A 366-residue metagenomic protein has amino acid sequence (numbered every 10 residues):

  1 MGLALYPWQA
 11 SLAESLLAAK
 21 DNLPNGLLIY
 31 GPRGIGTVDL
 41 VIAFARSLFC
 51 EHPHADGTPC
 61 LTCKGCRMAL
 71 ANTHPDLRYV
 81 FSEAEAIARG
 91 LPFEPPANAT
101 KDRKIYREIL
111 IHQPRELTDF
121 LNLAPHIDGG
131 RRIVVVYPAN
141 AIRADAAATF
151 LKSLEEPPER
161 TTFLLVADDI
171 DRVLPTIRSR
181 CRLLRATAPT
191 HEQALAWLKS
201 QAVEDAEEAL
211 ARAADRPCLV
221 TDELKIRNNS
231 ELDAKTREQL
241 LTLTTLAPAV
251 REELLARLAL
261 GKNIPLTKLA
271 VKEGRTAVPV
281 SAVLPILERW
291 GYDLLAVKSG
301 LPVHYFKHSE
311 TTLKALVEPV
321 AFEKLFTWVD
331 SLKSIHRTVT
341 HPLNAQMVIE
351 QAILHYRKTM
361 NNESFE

Functional and structural regions predicted by a protein language model:
M1-D145: Clamp-loader machinery-focused feature within the broader ASCE/P-loop NTPase space
M1-S47, H54, N122, E159-T162 (+2 more regions): Charged, glycine-rich active-site and insertion segments that engage polyanionic ligands
A71, E156, V203: Arginine/glycine-rich "motif VI" loop of SF2 helicases in the C-terminal RecA-like domain
H112, G129, A141, D145-T149 (+4 more regions): Residues forming well-ordered secondary-structure scaffolds
Q113, V134, P138, A146 (+4 more regions): Helical "lid/switch" subdomain of P-loop NTPase nucleotide-binding domains
N122-P125, A148-T162: Conserved catalytic/switch belt of AAA+ P-loop NTPases
